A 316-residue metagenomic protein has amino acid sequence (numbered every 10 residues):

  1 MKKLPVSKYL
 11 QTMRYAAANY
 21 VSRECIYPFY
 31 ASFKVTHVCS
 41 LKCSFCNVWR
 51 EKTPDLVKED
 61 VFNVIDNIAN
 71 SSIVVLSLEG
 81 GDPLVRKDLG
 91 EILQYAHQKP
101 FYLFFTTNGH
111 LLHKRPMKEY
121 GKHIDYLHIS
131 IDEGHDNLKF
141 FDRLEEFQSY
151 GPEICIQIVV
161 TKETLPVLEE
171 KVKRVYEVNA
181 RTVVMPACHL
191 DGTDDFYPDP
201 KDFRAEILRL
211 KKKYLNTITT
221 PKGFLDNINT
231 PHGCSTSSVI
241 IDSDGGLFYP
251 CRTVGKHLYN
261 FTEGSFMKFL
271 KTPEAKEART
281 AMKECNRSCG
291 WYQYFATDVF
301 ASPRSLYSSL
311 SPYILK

Functional and structural regions predicted by a protein language model:
K2-E119, H123-Y126, S302, P312-K316: Conserved alpha-helical substructure of the radical SAM core
N19-S22, F224-I228, K276-A278: Short, P/G- and charge-enriched loop/turn segments at secondary-structure junctions
Y27, F248-K316: Flexible mid-to-C-terminal extensions adjoining Fe-S/redox cofactors in radical SAM and related proteins
F33, H37-S40, I228, R279 (+1 more regions): Processing junctions and N-termini across compartments
C39, C43-C46, C234, P250-C251 (+2 more regions): Short cysteine clusters
F45, W49-K52, K201, I240 (+3 more regions): Secreted/processed peptides and extracellular or luminal domains of membrane proteins
K52, D82, E133, C188 (+1 more regions): Flexible, active-site-proximal loop/turn residues at the rims of small-molecule/cofactor binding pockets and catalytic
L56, K99-Y102, H123-F261, A301: Radical SAM enzyme [4Fe-4S]-AdoMet core and its adjacent flexible, acidic and glycine-rich loops/tails across
